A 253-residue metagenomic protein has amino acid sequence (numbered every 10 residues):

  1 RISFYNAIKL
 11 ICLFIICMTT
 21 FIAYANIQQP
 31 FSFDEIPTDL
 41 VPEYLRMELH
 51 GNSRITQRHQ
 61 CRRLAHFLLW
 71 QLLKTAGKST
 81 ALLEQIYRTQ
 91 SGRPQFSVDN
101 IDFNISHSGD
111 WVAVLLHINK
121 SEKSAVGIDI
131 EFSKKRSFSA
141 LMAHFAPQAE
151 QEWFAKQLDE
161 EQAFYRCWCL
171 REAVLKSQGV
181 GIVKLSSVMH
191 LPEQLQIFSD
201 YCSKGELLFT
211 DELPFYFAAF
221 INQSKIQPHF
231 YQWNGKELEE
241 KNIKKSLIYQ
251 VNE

Functional and structural regions predicted by a protein language model:
R1-C17: Short, Lys/Arg-enriched N-terminal segments with co-localized hydrophobic residues within the first ~10-30 amino acids
F14-E253: Core catalytic alpha/beta fold that binds nucleotide/phospho-ligands
